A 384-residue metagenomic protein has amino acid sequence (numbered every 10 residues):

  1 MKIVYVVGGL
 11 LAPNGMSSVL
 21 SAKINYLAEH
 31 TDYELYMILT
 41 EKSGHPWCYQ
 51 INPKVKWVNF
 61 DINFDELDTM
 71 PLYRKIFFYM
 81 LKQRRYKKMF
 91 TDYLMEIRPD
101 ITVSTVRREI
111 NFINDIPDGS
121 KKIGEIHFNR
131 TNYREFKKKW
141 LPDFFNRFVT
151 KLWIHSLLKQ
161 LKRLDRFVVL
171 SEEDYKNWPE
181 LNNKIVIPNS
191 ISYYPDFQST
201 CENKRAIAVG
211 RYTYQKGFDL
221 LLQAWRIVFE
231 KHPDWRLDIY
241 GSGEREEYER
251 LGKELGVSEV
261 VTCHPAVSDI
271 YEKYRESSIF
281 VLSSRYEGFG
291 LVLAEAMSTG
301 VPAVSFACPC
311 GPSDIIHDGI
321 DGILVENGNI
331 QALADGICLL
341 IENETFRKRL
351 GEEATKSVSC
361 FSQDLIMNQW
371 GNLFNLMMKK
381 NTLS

Functional and structural regions predicted by a protein language model:
I3, I101-V103, I116-F136, R147: Active-site proximal beta-strand in glycosyltransferases
V6-P13, Y26, H30-F77, N177 (+1 more regions): N-terminal strand-loop element at the rim of the active site of nucleotide-sugar-dependent glycosyltransferases
N14-A22, K204, A208-I227, E246 (+1 more regions): A conserved mid-protein helix/loop that constitutes part of the nucleotide-sugar donor-binding site
M37-H45, V209, R236-Y248: Glycosyltransferase donor-sugar binding loop
R147-D196: Donor nucleotide-sugar binding/catalytic pocket of nucleotide-sugar-dependent glycosyltransferases
A266, R285: Aromatic "clamp/platform" in nucleotide-sugar-dependent glycosyltransferases that forms part of the donor/acceptor
P302-F306: Short hydrophobic beta-strand element within catalytic cores of glycosyltransferases and related nucleotide-activated
H317-G319, I323-I330, C338-E344, S359: Conserved acidic donor-binding segment of nucleotide-sugar-dependent glycosyltransferases
